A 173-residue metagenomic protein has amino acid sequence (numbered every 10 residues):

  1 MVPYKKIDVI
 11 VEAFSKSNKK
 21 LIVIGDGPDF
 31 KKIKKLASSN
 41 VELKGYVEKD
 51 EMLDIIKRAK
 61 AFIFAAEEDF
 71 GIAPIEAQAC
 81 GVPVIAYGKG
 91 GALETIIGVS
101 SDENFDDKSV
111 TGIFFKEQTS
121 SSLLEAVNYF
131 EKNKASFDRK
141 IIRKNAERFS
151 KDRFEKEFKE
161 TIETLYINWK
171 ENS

Functional and structural regions predicted by a protein language model:
M1-K16, V23, P28-K31: A conserved mid-protein helix/loop that constitutes part of the nucleotide-sugar donor-binding site
V9-V11, L21, L123, I142 (+1 more regions): A structural motif in glycosyltransferase catalytic domains
K31-D54: Nucleotide-activated donor-binding/catalytic signature segment of Leloir-type glycosyltransferases, i.e., the conserved
D54-A59, F158: Short alpha-helical donor nucleotide-sugar binding micro-motif in glycosyltransferases
K57-D69, V82: Acidic donor-binding loop of glycosyltransferase active sites
P83-Y87, L93-I97: Short hydrophobic beta-strand element within catalytic cores of glycosyltransferases and related nucleotide-activated
G98-S120, Y129-A135: Conserved acidic donor-binding segment of nucleotide-sugar-dependent glycosyltransferases
Q118, E125, K132-N172: A charged, aromatic-enriched C-terminal amphipathic alpha-helix characteristic of glycosyltransferases across folds
